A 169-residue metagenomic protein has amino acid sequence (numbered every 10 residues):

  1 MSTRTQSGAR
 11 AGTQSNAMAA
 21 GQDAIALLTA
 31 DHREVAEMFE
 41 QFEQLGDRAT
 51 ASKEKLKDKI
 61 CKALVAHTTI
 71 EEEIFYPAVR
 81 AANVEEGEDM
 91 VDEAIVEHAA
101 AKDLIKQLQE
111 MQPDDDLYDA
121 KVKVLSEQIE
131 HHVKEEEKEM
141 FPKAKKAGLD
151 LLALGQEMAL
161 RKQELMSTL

Functional and structural regions predicted by a protein language model:
M1-L169: Small-residue-biased structural context
